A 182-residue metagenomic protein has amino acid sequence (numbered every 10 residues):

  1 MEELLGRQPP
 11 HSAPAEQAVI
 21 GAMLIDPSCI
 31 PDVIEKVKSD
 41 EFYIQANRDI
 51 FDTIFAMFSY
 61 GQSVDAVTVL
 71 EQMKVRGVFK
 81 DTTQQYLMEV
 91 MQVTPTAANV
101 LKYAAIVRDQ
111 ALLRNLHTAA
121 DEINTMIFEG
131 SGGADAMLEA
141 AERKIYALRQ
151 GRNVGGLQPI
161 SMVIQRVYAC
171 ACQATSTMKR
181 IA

Functional and structural regions predicted by a protein language model:
M1-A111: Noncatalytic partner-interaction/assembly domains of nucleic-acid and motor enzyme complexes, especially the accessory
R7, R48, R76, R108 (+5 more regions): Arginine residue identity/basic-tract feature
L24, I34, D121, E142 (+2 more regions): Amphipathic, well-packed alpha-helical segments that form the structural scaffold of globular domains
S28, G155-A182: The Walker A/P-loop phosphate-binding site
C29, Y43, F79, L113 (+3 more regions): A general structural signal for well-ordered secondary-structure junctions
S39, Y146, Q150-V163: Contiguous N-terminal and early-domain "leader" segments and peripheral loops that mark the onset or edge of a domain
Q84-V154: Extended, charged alpha-helical coiled-coil/arm scaffolds that mediate oligomerization and mechanical coupling in large
